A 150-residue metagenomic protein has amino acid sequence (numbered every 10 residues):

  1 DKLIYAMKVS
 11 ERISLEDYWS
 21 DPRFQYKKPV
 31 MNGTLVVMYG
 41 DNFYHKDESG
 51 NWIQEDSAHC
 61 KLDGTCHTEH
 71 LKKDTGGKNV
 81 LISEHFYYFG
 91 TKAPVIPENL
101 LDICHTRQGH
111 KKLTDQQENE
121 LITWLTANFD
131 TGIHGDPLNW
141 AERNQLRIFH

Functional and structural regions predicted by a protein language model:
D1-R12: Short beta-strand-centered aromatic/proline hotspots
L15-H150: Contiguous surface segments at macromolecular interaction interfaces
